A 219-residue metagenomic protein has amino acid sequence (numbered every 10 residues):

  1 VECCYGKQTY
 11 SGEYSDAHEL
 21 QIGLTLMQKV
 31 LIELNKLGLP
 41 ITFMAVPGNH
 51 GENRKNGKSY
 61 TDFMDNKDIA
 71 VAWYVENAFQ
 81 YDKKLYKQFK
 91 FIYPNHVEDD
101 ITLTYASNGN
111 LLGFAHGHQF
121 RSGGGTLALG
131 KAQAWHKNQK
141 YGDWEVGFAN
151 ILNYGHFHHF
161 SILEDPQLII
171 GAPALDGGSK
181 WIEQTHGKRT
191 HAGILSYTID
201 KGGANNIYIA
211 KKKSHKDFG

Functional and structural regions predicted by a protein language model:
V1-Y81: Core catalytic region of metal-dependent phosphoesterases/phosphodiesterases, especially metallo-beta-lactamase-like
E2-T9, I207-G219: Charged interaction patches that mediate protein-protein contacts
Q21-L24, F43, Y105, K213-G219: Catalytic phosphate/metal-binding cores of nucleic-acid and nucleotide-processing enzymes, i.e., regions that mediate
N35, M64-D99, N108-A210: Conserved beta-sheet core of the metallophosphoesterase superfamily
P40-N49, F89-I101: Acidic carboxylate-rich catalytic motifs and surrounding loops in phosphoryl-/glycosyl-chemistry enzymes
R54-K55, T102-S107: Short, solvent-exposed polar/charged micro-motifs at secondary-structure junctions
